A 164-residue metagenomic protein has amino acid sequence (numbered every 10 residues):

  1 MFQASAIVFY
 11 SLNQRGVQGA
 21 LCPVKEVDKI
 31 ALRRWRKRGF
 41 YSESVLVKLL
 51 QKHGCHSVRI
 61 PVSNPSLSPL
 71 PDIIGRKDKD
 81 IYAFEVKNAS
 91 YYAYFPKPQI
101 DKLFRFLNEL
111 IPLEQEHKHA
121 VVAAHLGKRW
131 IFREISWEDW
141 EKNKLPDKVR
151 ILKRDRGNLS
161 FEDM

Functional and structural regions predicted by a protein language model:
S5-N64, P112: Acidic-basic catalytic patches of nuclease active cores, encompassing PD-(D/E)XK and other metal-cofactor nuclease
R33-K37, P112-M164: Domain-level recognition of nuclease-like catalytic cores that cleave nucleotide substrates
L46, Q99-F106: Amphipathic alpha-helical interface surfaces
L50, I73-S90: Conserved catalytic cores of phosphodiester-cleaving nucleases, focusing on short active-site segments
P69: Beta-rich catalytic cores
K77, L107-E116: Alpha-helix termini
S90-K102: Active-site-adjacent loop/helix micro-motif of nuclease/hydrolase catalytic cores
